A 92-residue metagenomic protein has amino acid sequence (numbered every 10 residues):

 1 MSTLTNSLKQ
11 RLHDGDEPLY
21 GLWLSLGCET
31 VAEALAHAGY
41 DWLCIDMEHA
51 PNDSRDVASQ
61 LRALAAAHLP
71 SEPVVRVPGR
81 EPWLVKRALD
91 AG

Functional and structural regions predicted by a protein language model:
M1-G92: Expand to "…catalyze enediolate/carbanion chemistry for C-C bond making/breaking, isomerization, decarboxylation
